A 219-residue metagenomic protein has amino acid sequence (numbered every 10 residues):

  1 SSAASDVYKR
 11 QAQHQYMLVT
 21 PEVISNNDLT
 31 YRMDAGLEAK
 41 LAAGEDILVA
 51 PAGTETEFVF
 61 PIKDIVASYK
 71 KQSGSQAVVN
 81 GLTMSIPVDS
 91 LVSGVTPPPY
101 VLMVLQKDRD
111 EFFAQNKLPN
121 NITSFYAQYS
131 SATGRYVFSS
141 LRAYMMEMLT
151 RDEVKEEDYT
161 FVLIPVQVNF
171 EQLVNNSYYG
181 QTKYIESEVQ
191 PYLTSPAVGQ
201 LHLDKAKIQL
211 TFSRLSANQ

Functional and structural regions predicted by a protein language model:
A3-Y8: Short, small-residue-biased leader/transition segments that mark boundaries at the very start of proteins
R10-M33: Active-site acidic/histidine clusters and adjacent loop/turn architecture that either coordinate catalytic ions
Q13-Q15, S75-Q76, L118-I122: Short intrinsically disordered coil segments
N26-S90: A short beta-strand-loop element at or near the start of a globular domain
I86-Q219: C-terminal soluble interaction/assembly domains
